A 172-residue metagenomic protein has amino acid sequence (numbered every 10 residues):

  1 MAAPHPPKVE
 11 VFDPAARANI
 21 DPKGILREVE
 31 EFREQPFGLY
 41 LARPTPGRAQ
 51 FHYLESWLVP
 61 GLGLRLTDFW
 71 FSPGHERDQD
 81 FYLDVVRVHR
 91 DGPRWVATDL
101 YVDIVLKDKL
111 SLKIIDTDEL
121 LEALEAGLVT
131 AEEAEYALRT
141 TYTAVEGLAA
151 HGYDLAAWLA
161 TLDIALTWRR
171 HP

Functional and structural regions predicted by a protein language model:
M1-P7, L106, L112-K113, E119-Y142: Compact, glycine/acidic-enriched structural inserts
M1-Y53: Charge-rich, low-complexity N-terminal segments
V29-F32, L66, L112: Generic structural motif
E31-E34, L58, V105-L106: Well-ordered beta-strand positions
Q35-H75, F81-D91: Catalytic core of tubulin tyrosine ligase-like
D78-G127: Conserved, surface-exposed functional patches that form binding/active-site neighborhoods
R139-P172: Cysteine/selenocysteine-centered motifs that mediate thiol-based redox chemistry or coordinate metal-sulfur cofactors
